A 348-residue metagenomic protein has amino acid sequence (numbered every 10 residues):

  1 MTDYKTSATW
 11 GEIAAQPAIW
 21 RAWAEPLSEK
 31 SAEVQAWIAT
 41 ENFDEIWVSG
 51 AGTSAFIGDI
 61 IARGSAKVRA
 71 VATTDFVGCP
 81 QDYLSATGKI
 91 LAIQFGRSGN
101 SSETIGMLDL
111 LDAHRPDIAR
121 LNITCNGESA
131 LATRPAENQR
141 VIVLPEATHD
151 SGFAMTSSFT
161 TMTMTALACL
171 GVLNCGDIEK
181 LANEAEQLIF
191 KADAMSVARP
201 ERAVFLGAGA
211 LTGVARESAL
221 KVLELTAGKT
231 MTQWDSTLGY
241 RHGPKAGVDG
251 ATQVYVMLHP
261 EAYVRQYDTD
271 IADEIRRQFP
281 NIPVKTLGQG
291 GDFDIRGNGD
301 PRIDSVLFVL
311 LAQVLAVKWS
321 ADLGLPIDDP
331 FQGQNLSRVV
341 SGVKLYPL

Functional and structural regions predicted by a protein language model:
M1-T2: Short, contiguous pre-domain boundary segments
K5-E12, P17, R21-A39, A136-Y255 (+2 more regions): Active-site phosphate/pyrophosphate-binding segments
T6-T9, G50, F56-I61, A215-E217 (+2 more regions): Conserved phosphate/anionic-ligand binding catalytic regions in large, soluble enzymes, centered on
E29-A32, A39-E184, F190, D249 (+1 more regions): Glycine-rich phosphate-binding loops that contact phosphosugars or nucleotide phosphates
G52, F56, G152-F159, G209 (+2 more regions): Short, conserved micro-motifs enriched in small and acidic residues
D292-L348: Peripheral docking tails and interdomain loops at the edges of cofactor- or intermediate-handling domains
